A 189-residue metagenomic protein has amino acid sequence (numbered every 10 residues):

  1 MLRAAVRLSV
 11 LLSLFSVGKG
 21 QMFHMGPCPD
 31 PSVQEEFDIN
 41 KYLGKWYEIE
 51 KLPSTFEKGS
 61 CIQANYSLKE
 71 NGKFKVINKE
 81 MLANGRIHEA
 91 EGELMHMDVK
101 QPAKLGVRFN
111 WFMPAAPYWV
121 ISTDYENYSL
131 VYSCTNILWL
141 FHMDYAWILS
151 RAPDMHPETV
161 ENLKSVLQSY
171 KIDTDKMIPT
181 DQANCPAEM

Functional and structural regions predicted by a protein language model:
L2-M189: A beta-rich soluble binding module of mature secreted/lumenal proteins
